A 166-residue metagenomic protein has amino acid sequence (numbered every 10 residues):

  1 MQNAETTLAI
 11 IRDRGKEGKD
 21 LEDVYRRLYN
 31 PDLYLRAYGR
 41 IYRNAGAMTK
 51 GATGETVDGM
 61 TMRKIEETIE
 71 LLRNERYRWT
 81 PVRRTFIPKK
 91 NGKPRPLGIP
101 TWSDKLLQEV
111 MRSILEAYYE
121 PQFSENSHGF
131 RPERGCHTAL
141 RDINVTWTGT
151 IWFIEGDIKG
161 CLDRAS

Functional and structural regions predicted by a protein language model:
M1-S166: Non-catalytic terminal/accessory segments
